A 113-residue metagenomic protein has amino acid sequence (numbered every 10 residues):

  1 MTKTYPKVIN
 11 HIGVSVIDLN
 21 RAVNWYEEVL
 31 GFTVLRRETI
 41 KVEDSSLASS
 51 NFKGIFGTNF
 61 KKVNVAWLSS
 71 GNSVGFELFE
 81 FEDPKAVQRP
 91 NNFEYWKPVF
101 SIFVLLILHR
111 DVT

Functional and structural regions predicted by a protein language model:
T2-K7, I17-R21, R36-V42, S70-T113: Vicinal oxygen chelate
S15-S73: Core segments of cupin and vicinal oxygen chelate
